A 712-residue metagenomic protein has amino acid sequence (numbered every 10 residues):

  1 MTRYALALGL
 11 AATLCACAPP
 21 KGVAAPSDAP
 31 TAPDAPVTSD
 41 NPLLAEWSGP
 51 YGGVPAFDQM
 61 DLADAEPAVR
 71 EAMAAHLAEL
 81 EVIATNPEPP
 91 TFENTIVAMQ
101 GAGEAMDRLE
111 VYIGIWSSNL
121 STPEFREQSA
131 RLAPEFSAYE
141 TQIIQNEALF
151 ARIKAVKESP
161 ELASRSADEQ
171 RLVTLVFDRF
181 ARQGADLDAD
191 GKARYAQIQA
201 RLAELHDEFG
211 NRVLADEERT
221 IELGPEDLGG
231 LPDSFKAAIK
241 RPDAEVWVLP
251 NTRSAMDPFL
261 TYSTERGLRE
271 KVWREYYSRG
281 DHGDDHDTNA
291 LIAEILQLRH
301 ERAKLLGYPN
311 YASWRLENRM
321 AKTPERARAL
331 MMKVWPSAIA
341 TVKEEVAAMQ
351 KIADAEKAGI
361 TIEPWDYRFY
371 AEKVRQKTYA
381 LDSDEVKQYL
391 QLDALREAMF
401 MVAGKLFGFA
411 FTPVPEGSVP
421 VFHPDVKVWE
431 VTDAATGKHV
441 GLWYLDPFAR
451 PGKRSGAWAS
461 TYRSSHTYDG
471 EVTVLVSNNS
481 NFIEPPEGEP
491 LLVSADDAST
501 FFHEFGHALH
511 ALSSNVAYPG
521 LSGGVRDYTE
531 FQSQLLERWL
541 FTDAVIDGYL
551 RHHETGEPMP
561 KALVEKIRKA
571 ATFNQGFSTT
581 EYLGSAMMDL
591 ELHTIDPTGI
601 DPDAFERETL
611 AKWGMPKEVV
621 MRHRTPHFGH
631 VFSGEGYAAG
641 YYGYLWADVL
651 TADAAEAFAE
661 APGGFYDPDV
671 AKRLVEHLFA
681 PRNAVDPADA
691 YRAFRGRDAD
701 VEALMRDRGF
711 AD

Functional and structural regions predicted by a protein language model:
A5-A16: Bacterial N-terminal signal peptides
T13, A24-P26, P30-F235, W247-V248 (+1 more regions): N-terminal helix-rich structural modules
A18-P20: Bacterial signal peptide processing site
A29-D64, E71, G230, S234 (+12 more regions): C-terminal, non-catalytic "cap/extension" segments appended to globular domains
G49-E66, I113-L132, A155-Q197, P250-A290 (+6 more regions): Short His/Asp/Glu-rich catalytic/ion-coordination signatures at enzyme active sites or charged loops
A63, P67-T85, V97, G101-E104 (+28 more regions): A broad, structural surface signal
L172, E204, N211, A215-P250 (+5 more regions): Active-site-proximal, well-structured secondary-structure segments within enzyme catalytic domains
I483-F502: Short pre-active-site segment immediately N-terminal to the catalytic Zn-binding motif
